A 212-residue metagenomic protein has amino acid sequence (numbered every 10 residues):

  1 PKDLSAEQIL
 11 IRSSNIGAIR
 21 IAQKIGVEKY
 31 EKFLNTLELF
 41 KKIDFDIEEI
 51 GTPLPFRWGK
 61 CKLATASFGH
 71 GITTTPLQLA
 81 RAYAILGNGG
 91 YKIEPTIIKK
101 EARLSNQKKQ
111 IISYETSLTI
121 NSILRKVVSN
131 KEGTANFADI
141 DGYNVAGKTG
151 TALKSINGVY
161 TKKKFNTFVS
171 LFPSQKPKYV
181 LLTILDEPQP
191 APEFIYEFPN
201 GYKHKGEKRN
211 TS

Functional and structural regions predicted by a protein language model:
P1-N200: Beta-lactam-recognizing serine transpeptidase/beta-lactamase-like catalytic domain environment
K205-S212: Short, intrinsically disordered, charge-balanced linker/junction segments flanking boundaries in proteins
